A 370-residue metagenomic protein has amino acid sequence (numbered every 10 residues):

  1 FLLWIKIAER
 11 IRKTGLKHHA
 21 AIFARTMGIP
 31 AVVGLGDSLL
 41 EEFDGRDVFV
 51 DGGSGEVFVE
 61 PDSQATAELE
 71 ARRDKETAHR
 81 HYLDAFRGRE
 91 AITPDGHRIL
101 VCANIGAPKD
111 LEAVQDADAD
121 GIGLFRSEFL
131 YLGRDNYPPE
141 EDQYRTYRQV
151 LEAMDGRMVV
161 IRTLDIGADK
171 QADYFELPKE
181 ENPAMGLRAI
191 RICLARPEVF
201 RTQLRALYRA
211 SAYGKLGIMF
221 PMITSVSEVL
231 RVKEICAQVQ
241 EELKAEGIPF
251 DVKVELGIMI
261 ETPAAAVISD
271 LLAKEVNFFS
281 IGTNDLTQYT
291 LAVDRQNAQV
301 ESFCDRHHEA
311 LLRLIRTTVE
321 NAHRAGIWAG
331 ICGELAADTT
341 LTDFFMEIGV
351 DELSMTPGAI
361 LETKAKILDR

Functional and structural regions predicted by a protein language model:
F1-A119: Acidic, glycine-rich flexible loop/linker segments
R80-R370: Conserved alpha/beta-domain cores
